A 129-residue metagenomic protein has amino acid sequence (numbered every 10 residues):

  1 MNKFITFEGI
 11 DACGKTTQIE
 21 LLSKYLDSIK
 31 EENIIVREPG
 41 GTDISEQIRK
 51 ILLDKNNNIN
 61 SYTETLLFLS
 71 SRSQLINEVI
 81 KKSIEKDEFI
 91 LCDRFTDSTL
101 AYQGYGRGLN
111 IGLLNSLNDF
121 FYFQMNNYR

Functional and structural regions predicted by a protein language model:
F4-F7: Hydrophobic anchor at the beta1->P-loop junction of P-loop NTPases
A12: Walker A (P-loop) phosphate-binding loop of P-loop NTPases
K15: Conserved lysine of the Walker
Q18, L22: Hydrophobic positions on the alpha1 helix immediately C-terminal to the Walker A/P-loop
Y25: Rossmann-fold NAD(P)-dependent oxidoreductase module
I29-E31, Q124-R129: Short glycine-/polar-rich loops that comprise or flank the Walker A/P-loop and associated switch/sensor motifs
E31-Y122: ATP-dependent small-molecule kinase phosphotransfer cores that center on conserved nucleotide phosphate-binding segments
